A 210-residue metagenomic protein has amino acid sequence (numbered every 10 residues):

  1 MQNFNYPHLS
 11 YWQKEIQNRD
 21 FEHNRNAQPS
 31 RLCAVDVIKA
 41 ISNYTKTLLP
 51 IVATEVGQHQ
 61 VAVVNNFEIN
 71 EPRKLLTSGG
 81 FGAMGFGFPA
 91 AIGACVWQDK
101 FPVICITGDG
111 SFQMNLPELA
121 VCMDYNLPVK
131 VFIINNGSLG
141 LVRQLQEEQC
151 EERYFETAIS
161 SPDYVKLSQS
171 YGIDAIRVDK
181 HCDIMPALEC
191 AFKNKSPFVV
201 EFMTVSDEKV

Functional and structural regions predicted by a protein language model:
M1, A62-V210: Thiamine diphosphate
M1-Y11: Glycine-rich, acidic loop regions that bind phosphate or pyrophosphate groups
N5, S30-C33, K39, D163 (+1 more regions): A diffuse structural propensity rather than consistent per-protein peaks
S10-Q13, D20, R143, F192: Generic low-complexity, intrinsically disordered sequence content enriched in small uncharged/hydrophobic residues
Q13-P89, A94: Active-site diphosphate/adenylate-binding microenvironment
